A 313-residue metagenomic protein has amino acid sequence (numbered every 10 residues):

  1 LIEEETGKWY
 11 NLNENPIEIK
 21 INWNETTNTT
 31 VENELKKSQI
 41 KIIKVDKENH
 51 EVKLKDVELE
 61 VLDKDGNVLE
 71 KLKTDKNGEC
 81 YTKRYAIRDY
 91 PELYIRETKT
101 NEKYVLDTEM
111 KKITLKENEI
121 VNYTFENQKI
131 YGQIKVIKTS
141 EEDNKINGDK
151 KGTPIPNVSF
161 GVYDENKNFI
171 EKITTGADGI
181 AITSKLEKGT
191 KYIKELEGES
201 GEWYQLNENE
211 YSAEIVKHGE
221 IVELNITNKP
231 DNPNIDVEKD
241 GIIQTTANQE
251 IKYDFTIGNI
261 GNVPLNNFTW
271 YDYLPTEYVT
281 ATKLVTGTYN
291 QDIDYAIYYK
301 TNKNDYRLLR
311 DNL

Functional and structural regions predicted by a protein language model:
L1-L313: Solvent-exposed loop/turn and edge beta-strand elements of beta-rich ligand-binding domains
